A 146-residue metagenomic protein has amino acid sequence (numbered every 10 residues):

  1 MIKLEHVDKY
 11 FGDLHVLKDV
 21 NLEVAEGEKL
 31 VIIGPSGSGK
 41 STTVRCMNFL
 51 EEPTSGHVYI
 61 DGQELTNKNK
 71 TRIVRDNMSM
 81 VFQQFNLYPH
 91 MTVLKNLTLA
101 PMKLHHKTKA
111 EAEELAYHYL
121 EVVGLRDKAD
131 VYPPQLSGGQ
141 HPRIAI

Functional and structural regions predicted by a protein language model:
M1-I146: ABC family nucleotide-binding domain
